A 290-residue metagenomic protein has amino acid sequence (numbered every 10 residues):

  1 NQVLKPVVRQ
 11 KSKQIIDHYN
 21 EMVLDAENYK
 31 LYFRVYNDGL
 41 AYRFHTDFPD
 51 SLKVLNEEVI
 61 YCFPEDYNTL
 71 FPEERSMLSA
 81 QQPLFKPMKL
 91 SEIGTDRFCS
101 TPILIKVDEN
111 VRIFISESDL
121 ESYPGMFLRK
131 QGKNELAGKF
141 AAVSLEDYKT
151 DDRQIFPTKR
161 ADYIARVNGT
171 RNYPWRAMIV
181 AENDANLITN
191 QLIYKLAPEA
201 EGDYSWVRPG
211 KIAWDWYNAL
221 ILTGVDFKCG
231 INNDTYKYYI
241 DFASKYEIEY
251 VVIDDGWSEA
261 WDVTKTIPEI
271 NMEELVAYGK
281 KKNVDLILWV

Functional and structural regions predicted by a protein language model:
N1-K195, E199: N-terminal accessory beta-strand-rich subdomains and adjacent acidic, glycine-rich linkers that precede catalytic cores
F85, E201, V263-I267: Short amphipathic alpha-helical patches
L196-D215: Glycan-binding loop/region signatures in secreted carbohydrate-active enzymes
P209-V290: Substrate-binding cleft of carbohydrate-active enzyme catalytic domains
